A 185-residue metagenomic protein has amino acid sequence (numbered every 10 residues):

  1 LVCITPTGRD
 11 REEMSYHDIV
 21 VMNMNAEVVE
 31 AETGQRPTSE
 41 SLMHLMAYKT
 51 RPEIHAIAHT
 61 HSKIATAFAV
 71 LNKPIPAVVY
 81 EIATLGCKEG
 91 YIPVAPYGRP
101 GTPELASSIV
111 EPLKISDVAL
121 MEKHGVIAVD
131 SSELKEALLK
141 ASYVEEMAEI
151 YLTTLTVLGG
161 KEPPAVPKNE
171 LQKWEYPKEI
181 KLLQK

Functional and structural regions predicted by a protein language model:
L1-K185: Glycine-rich flexible loops
